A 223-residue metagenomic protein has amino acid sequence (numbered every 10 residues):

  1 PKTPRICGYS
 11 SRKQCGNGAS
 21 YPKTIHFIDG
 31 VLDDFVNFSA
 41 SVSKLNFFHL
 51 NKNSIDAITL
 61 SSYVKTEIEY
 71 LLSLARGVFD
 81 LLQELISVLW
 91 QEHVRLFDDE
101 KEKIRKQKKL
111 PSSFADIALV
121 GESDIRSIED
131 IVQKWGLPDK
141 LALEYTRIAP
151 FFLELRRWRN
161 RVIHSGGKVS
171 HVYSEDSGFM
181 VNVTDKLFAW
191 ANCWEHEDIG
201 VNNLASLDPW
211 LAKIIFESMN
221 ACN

Functional and structural regions predicted by a protein language model:
P1-D33, D56-E69, Q83-N223: Acidic, Ser/Thr/Gly/Pro-rich intrinsically disordered interaction regions
L32-T59: A short mid-domain helix/strand-loop element embedded in enzyme catalytic domains that forms or borders the active-site
S41-K44, F48, L81, V88 (+1 more regions): Amphipathic, soluble alpha-helical interaction motifs
